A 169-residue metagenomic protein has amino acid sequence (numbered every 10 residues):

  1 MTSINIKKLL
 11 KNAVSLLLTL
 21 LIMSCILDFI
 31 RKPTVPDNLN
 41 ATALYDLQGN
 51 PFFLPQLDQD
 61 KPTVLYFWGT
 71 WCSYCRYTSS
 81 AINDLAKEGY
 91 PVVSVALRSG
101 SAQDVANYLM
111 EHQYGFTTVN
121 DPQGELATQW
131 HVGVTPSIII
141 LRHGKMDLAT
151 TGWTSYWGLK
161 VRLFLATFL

Functional and structural regions predicted by a protein language model:
M1-Y45, L169: N-terminal targeting signals for export/organelle localization
N38, K61, G133-T135: Short, small/polar residue-rich loop motifs at catalytic or cofactor-binding pockets
A41, K61, G89, G115-F116: A generic structural signal for alpha->beta connector loops
Y45, T117-D121: Short acidic-hydrophobic, aromatic-tinged amphipathic segments that line or gate anion-handling sites
F53-S73, I82: Short active-site neighborhood of thiol/selenol oxidoreductases, capturing the structured segment around
V64-L65, V92, I138: Hydrophobic beta-strand anchors of alpha/beta hydrolase catalytic cores
R76-H112, P122-T128: Structural microenvironment flanking redox-active thiols in thiol-disulfide oxidoreductases
M110-Y114, P122-T167: Thiol/disulfide oxidoreductase modules built on the thioredoxin-like
